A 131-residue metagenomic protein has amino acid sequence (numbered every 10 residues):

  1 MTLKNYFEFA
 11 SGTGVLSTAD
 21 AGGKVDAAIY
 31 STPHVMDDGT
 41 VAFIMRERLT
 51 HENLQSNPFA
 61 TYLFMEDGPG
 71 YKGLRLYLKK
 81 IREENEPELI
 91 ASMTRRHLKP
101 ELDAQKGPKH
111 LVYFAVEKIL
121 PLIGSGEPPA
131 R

Functional and structural regions predicted by a protein language model:
M1-R131: Binding-site signature for planar aromatic cofactors or substrates
